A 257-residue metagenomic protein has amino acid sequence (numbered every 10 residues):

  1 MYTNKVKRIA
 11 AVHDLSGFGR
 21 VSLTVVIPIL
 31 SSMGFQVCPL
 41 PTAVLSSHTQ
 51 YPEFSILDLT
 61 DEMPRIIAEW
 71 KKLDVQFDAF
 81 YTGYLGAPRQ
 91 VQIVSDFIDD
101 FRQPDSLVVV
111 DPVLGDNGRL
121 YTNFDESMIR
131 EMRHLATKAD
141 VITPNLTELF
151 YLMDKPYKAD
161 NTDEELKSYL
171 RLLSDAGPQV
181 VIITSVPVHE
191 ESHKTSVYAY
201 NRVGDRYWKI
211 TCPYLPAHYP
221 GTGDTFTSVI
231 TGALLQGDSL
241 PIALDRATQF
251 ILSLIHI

Functional and structural regions predicted by a protein language model:
Y2-V110, L114-T122: Conserved N-terminal subdomain of the carbohydrate kinase-like
G17, Y207-P220: Short pre-catalytic strand/loop immediately N-terminal to key active-site residues, enriched for Gly-Thr
F35, P178, D238: Short phosphate-binding/catalytic loops that engage adenosine nucleotides
N123-Y207: Conserved phosphate/ATP/ADP-binding segment of small-molecule kinases
Y151, A217-L240, L244: Short, small-residue alpha-helix embedded
I242, R246-S253: Phosphate/ribose-recognition catalytic cores of enzymes acting on nucleotide-derived substrates
I255-I257: Conserved small/polar residues in nucleotide/adenosyl-binding loops
